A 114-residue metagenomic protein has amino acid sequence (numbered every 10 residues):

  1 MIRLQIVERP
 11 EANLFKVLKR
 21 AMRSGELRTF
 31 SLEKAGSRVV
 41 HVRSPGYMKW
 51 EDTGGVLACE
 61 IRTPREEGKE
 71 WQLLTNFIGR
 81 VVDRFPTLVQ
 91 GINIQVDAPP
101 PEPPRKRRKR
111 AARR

Functional and structural regions predicted by a protein language model:
M1-G36: Negatively charged, low-complexity tracts enriched in Asp/Glu with abundant Ser/Thr
P10-A12, P64-E67: Helix N-cap motif at beta-to-alpha junctions
L14-K16, W50, K69: Short acidic, gly/pro-rich beta-turn/loop elements at beta-sheet edges and active-site/ligand-binding grooves
F15-K16, V39-R43, P101-R107: Short, solvent-exposed polar/charged micro-motifs at secondary-structure junctions
G25-L32, R43-S44, F85-V89: Short secondary-structure junctions
K34-E60: A short, structured beta-strand/loop element
E66-Q95: C-terminal structural segments of small proteins and small subunits
V89-R114: Short, highly charged C-terminal tails/helix-capping segments
